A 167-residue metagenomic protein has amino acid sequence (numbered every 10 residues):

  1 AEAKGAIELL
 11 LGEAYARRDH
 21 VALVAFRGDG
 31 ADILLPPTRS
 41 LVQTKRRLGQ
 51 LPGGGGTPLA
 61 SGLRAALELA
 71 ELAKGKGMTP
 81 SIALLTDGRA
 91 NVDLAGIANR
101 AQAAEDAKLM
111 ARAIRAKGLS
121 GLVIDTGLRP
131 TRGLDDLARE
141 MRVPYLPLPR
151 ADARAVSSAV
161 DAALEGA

Functional and structural regions predicted by a protein language model:
A1-P37, G62-A65, L69, M78-L85 (+1 more regions): Von Willebrand factor
E2-A6, R39, Q43, G54-S61 (+3 more regions): Charged, alpha-helix-enriched surfaces in structured cytosolic catalytic cores of large nucleotide-utilizing machines
A16, Q50-G53, L72-K76, A116: Secondary-structure boundary motif
D19-Q50, A70-A73, A95-A98, P130-E140 (+1 more regions): Short beta-strand-loop
G56, R64-E68, G75-K76, R112-R115 (+3 more regions): N-linked glycosylation sequons
G88-E140, L146: VWA/integrin I-like adhesion module and closely mimicked acidic/polar interface patches used
L137-A167: C-terminal helix of von Willebrand factor
